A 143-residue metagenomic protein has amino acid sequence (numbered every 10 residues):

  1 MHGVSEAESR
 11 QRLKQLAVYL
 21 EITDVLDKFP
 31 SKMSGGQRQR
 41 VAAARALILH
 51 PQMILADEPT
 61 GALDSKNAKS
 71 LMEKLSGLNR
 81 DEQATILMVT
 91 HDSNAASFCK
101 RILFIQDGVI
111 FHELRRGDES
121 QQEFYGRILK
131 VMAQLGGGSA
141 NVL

Functional and structural regions predicted by a protein language model:
E6-D24: Conserved ABC ATPase "signature" region
Y19, K74-M88, A96: Conserved catalytic loops of ABC-family nucleotide-binding domains
K28-S31, I48-L49: Conserved signature/switch motifs of ABC ATPase nucleotide-binding domains
A43, L71: Hydrophobic anchor residue at the start of the ABC signature
I54-D57: Catalytic Walker B motif of ABC-type/P-loop ATPase nucleotide-binding domains
S65-N67: Helix N-cap at the start of a conserved alpha-helix in ABC-type nucleotide-binding domains
F98-F104: Conserved catalytic segment of ABC-fold P-loop ATPases
V109-A133: Conserved beta-strand-loop-alpha-helix hinge in the C-terminal portion of ABC ATPase nucleotide-binding domains
